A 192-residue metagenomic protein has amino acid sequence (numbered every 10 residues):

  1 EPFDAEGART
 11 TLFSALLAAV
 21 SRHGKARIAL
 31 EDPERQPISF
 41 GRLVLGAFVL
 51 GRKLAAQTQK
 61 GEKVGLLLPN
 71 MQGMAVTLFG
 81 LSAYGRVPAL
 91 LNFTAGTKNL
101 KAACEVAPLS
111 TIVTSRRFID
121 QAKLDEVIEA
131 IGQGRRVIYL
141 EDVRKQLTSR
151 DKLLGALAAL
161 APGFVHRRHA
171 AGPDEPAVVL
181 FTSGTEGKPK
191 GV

Functional and structural regions predicted by a protein language model:
E1-L16, R27: Flexible, non-catalytic linker and terminal segments flanking ANL/adenylate-forming cores
A15-S39, A177-V179: AMP-dependent adenylate-forming
A19-V20, L43, A47, V64 (+5 more regions): Adenylate-forming
I28-F79, G96-K101, K152-A161: Conserved AMP-binding/adenylate-forming core of the ANL superfamily
A56, A83-G155: Structural core segment of the AMP-binding/adenylate-forming
L68-N70, S115-R117, E175: Helix N-cap/beta->alpha junction signal
V137-F181, K188: Conserved pre-ATP/AMP-binding loop-to-beta segment of ANL
